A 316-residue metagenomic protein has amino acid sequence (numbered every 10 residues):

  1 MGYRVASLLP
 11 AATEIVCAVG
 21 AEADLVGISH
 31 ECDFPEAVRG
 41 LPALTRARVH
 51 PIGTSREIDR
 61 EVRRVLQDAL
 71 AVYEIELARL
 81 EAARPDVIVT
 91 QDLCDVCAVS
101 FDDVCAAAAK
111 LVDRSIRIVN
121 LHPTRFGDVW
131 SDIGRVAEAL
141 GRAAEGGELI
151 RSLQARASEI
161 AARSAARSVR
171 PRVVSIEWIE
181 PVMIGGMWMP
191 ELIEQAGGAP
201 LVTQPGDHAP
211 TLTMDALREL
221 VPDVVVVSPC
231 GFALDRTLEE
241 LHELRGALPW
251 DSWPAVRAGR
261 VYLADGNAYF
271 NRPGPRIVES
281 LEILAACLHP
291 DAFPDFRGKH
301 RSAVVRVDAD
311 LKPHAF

Functional and structural regions predicted by a protein language model:
M1-F316: N-terminal ligand-binding lobe of clamshell/alpha-beta domains
